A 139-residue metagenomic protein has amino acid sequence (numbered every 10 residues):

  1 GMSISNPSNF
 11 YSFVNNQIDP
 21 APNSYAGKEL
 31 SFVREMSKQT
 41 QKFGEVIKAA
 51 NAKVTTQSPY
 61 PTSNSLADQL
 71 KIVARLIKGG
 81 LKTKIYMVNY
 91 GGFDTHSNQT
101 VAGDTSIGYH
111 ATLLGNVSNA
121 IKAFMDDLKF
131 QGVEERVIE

Functional and structural regions predicted by a protein language model:
G1-N119, A123-F130: Feature for exported/extracytoplasmic and membrane-associated proteins, marking the mature portion
V133: His/Asp/Glu-rich metal/cofactor-coordinating catalytic motifs and the adjacent surface-exposed loops that frame enzyme
R136-E139: Acidic/histidine-rich, metal-coordinating catalytic segments
